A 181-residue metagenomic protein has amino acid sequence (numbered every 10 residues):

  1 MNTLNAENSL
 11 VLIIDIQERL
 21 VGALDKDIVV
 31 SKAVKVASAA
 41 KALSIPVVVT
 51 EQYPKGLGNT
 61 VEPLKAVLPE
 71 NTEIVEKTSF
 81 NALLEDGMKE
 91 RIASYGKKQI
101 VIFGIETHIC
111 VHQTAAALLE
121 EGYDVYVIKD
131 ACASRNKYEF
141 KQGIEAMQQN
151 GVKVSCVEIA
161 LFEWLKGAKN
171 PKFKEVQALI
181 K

Functional and structural regions predicted by a protein language model:
M1-L10, L43, K55-K181: Active-site-adjacent betaalpha module
E7-G22: Generic N-terminal amphipathic, Lys/Arg-enriched alpha-helix
I16, Q52, D130: Active-site loop/turn elements of alpha/beta-hydrolase fold enzymes, especially the short glycine-/histidine-rich
R19-G22, I28-T50, P54, E62-A66: A positional/architectural concept
